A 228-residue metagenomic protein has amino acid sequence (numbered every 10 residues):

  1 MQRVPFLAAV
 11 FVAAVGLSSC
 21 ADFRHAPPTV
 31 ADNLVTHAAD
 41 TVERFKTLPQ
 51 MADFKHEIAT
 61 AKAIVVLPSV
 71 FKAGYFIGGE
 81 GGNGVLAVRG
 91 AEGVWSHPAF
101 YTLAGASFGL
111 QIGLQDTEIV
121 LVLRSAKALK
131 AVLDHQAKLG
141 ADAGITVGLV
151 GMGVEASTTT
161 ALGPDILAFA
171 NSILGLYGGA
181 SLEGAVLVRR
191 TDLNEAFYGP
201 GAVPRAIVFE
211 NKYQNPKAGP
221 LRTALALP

Functional and structural regions predicted by a protein language model:
M1-A8: Bacterial N-terminal signal peptides that target proteins for export
G16-S19: C-terminal motif of bacterial Sec signal peptides marking the signal peptidase cleavage site
A21-P228: Small-residue-enriched, tightly packed secondary-structure blocks
